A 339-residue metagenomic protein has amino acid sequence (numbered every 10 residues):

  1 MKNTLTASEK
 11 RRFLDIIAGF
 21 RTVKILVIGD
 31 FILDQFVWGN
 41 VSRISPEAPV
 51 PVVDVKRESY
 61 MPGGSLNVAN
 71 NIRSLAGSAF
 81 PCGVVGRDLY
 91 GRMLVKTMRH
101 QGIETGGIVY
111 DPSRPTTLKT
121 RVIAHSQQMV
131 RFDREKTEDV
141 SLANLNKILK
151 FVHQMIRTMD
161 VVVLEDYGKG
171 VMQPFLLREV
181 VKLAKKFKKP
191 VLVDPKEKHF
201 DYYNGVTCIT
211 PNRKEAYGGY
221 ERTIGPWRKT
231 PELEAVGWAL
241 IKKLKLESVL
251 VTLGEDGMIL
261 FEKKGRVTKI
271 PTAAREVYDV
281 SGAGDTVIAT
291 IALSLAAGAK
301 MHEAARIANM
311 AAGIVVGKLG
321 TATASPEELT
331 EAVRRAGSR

Functional and structural regions predicted by a protein language model:
M1-S42: Positively charged, low-complexity intrinsically disordered leader regions
K2-L14, P46, V50-T117, A332: Substrate-binding N-lobe of the ribokinase-like
F20, I156-R157, F200-N204: A short, aliphatic-rich alpha-helical micro-motif
L26-I28, R131, D160-V163, L192 (+2 more regions): Structural motif
I108-R114, R121-I156: Conserved phosphate-binding/catalytic loop of the ribokinase/pfkB sugar-kinase fold
T158-V171: Short acidic, glycine-rich surface-loop motifs adjacent to enzyme active sites
K169-V267: Conserved phosphate/ATP/ADP-binding segment of small-molecule kinases
K243, E247, A273-A336: Conserved post-catalytic alpha-helical subdomain immediately downstream of the catalytic base and nucleotide-binding
